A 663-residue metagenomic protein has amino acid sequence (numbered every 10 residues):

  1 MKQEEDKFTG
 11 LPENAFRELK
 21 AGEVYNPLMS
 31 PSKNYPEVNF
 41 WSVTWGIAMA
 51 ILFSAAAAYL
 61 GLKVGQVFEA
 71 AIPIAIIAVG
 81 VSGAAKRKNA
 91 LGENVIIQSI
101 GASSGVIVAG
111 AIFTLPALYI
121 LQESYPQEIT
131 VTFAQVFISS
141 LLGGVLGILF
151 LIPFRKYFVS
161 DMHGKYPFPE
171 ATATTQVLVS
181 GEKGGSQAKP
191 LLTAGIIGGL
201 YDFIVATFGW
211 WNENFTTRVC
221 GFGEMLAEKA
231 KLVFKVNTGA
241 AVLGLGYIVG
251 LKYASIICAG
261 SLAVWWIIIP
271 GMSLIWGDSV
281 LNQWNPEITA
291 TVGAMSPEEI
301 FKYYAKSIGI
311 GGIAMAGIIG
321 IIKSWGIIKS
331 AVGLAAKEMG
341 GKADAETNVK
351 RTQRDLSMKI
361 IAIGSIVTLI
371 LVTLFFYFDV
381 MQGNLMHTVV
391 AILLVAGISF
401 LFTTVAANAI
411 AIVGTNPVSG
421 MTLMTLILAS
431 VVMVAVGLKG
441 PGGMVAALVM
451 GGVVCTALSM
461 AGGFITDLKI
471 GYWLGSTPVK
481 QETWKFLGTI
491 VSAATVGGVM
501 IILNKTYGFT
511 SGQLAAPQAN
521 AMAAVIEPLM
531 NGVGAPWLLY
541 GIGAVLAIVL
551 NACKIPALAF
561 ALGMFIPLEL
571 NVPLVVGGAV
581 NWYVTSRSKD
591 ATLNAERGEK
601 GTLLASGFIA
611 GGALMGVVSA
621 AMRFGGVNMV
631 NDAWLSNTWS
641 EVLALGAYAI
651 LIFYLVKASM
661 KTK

Functional and structural regions predicted by a protein language model:
M1-K663: Alpha-helical multipass membrane-protein architecture
